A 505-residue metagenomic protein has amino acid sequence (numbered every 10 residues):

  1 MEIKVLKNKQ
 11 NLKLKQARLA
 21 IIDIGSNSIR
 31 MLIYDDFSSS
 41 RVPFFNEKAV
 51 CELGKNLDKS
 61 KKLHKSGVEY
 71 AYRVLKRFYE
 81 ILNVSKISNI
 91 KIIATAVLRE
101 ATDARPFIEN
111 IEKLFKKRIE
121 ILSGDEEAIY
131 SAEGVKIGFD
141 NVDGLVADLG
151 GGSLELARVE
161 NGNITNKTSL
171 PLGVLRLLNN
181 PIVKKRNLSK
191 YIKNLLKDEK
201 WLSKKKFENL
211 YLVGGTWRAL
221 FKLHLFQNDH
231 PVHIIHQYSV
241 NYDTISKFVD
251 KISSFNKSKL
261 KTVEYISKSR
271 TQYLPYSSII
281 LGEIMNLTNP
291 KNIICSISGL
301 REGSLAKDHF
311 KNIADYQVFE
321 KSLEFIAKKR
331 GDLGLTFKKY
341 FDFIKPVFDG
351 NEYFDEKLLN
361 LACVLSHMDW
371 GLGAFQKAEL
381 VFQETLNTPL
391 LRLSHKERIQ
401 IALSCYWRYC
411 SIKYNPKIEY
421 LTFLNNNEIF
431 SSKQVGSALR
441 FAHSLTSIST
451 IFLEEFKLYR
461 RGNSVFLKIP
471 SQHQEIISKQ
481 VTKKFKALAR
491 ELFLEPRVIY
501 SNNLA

Functional and structural regions predicted by a protein language model:
M1-Q16: Non-catalytic pre-domain segments flanking phosphatase-related domains
L19-D23, G144-D148: Short glycine-aspartate micro-motif
N27-I29, G152: Conserved Rossmann-like nucleotide-cofactor binding loop
I33-D36, E52, N56-E80, T95-T102 (+9 more regions): Helical "lid/coupling" subdomains associated with nucleotide-phosphate turnover
S39-F44, N163-T165: Beta-strand initiation motifs
N89-I92: Conserved beta-strand/loop subsegment of P-loop NTPase cores
G152-R158: Acidic, divalent-metal-coordinating active-site segment for phosphoryl/phosphodiester hydrolysis, typified by short
L492-A505: A short amphipathic beta-strand at an alpha->beta junction
